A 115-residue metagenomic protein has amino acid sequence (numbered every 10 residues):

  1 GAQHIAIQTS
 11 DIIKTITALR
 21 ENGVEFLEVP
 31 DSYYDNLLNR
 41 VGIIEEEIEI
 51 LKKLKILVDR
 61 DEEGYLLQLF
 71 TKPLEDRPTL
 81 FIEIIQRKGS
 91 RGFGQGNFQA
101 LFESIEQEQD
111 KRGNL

Functional and structural regions predicted by a protein language model:
G1-L115: Glyoxalase I/VOC metalloenzyme domain signal
